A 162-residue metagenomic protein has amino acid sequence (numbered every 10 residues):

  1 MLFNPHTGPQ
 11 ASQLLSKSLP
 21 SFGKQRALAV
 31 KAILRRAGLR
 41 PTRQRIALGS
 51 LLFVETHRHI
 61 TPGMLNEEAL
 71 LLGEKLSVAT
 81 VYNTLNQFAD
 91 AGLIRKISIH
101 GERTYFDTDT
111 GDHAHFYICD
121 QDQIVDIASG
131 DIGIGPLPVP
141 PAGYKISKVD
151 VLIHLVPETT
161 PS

Functional and structural regions predicted by a protein language model:
M1-A47, F53-V54: Intrinsically disordered, low-complexity serine/threonine- and proline-rich regulatory segments
R43-Q44, I60-M64, T80: Alpha-helix N-cap and coil->helix boundary residues
T61-G73: DNA-recognition alpha helix
V81-A91: Basic amphipathic alpha-helical segments that dock to polyanions
D90-S162: Non-DNA-binding regulatory cores of transcription-related proteins, predominantly C-terminal effector-binding
